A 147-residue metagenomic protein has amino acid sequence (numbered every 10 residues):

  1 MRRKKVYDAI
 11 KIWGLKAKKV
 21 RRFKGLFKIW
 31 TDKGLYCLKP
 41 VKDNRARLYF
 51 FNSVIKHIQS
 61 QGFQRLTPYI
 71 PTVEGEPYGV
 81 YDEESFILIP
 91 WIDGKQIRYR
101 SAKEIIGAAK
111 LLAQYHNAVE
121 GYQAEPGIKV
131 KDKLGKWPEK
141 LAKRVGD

Functional and structural regions predicted by a protein language model:
M1-R2: Short, surface-exposed ligand-recognition loops at beta-strand->loop->(often short) alpha-helix junctions that present
K5-T31: ATP-binding glycine-rich phosphate-binding loop
G25-F50: ATP-binding glycine-rich loop module of kinase domains
V41-E83, Y99-K110, Q114: A conserved alpha-helical element in kinase catalytic cores
D82-K95: Conserved short submotifs of the Hanks-type protein kinase catalytic core that shape the nucleotide-binding pocket
K95-A102, Y122-A124: Short, polar/flexible loop-turn hinges at active-site or ligand-entry regions and domain interfaces
I105-D147: A cross-family kinase active-site recognition segment
